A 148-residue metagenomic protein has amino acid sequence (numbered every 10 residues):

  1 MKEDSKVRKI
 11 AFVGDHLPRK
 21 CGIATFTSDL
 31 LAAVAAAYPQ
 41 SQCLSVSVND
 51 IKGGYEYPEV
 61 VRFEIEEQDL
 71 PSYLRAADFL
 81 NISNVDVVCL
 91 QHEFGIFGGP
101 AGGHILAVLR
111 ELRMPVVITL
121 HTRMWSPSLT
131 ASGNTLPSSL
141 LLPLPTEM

Functional and structural regions predicted by a protein language model:
M1-I51, Y57-V61, S83, E147: N-terminal subdomain of nucleotide-sugar transferases
K20-C21, K52-Y55, I96-G99, W125-S128: Short catalytic/ligand-binding loop motif for oxyanion handling, primarily in non-cytosolic enzymes, centered on
I23-F26, S72, P100-G102, T130-N134: Residues at alpha-helix caps and immediate loop-helix transition turns in enzyme cores, especially N- and C-cap
I51-S72, Q91-I96: Acidic/glycine-enriched edge-of-secondary-structure segments
F63-I65, A77-G102, P115-H121: Short N-terminal targeting/anchoring amphipathic segment
A107, E111, A131-M148: Membrane-proximal helix-turn-helix segments that form the acceptor-binding/catalytic region of lipid-linked
V116-S139: Acceptor-binding helix/loop patch of EC 2.4 sugar-transfer enzymes, predominantly nucleotide-sugar-dependent
